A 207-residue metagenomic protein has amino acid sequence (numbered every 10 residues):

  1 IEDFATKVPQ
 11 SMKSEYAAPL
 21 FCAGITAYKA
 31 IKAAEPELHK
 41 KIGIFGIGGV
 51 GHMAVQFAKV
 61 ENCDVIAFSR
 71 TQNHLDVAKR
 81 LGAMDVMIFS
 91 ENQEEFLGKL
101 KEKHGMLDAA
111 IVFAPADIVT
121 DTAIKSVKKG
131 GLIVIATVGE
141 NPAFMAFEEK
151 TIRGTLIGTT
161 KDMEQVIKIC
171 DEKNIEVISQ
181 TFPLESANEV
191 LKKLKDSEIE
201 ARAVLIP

Functional and structural regions predicted by a protein language model:
I1-F45: NAD(P)H dinucleotide-binding glycine-rich loop of Rossmann-like/cofactor-binding domains, especially the beta1-alpha1
A23, G46-V50, V138: Glycine-rich Rossmann-fold phosphate-binding loop(s) that bind the pyrophosphate of adenine dinucleotide cofactors
K41-I47, K59-T122: Adenosine-nucleotide cofactor-binding segment
H52-V55: Residues forming the Rossmann-fold NAD(P)(H) cofactor-binding site
D121, M163-P207: C-terminal hydrophobic helical "lid"/dimerization subdomain of Rossmann-like NAD(P)H-dependent oxidoreductases
V127-K128: Helix-to-beta-strand junctions that scaffold the AdoMet/dcAdoMet cofactor pocket in Class I SAM-dependent enzymes
G131-L132: Glycine-centered, small-residue-biased loops immediately flanking beta-strands in adenine/cofactor-binding cores
T137-K150, T155-K168: Rossmann-fold NAD(P)-binding glycine/threonine-rich loop
